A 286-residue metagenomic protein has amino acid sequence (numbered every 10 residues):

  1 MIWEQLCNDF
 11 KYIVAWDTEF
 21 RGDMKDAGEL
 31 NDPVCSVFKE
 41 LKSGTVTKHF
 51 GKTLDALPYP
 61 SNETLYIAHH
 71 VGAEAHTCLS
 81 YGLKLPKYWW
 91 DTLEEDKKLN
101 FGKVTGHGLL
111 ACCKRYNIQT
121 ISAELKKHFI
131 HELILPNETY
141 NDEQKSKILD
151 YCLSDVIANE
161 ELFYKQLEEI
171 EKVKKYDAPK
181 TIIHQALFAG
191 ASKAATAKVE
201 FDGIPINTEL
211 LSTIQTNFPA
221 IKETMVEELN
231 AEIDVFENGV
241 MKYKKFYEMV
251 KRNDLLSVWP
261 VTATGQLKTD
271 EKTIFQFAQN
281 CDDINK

Functional and structural regions predicted by a protein language model:
M1-E19, G28-L30, C35, F129-K286: Conserved "right-hand" nucleotidyltransferase catalytic core of DNA-directed polymerases
M1-I2, G51-L57: A generic local structural motif
L6-F10, L57-E63: Flexible, charged surface loops at secondary-structure boundaries
F20-R21, A73: Short active-site-proximal "capping" loops at secondary-structure junctions
N31-V34, F38, K42-G51, Y59 (+2 more regions): Active-site-proximal helix-loop-helix substrate-binding element of RNase H-like nuclease domains
